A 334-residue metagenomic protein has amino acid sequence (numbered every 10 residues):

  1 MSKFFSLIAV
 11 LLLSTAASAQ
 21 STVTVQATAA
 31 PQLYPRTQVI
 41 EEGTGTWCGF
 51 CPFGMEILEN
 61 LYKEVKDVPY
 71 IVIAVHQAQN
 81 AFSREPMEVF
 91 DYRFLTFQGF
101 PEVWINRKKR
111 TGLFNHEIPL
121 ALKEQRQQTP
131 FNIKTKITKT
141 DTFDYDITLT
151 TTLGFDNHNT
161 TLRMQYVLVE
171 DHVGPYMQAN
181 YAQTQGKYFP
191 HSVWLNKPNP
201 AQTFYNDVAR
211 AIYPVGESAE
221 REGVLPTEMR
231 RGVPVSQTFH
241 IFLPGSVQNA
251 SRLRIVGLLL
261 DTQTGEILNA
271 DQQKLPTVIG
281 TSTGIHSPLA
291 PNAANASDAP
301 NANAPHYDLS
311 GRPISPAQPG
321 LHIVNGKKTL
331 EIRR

Functional and structural regions predicted by a protein language model:
M1-Q26: Bacterial Sec-dependent N-terminal signal peptides
S18-P35, G280-G284: Sec-dependent signal peptide cleavage junction
V23, L275-S310: Residue-level detector of functionally pivotal "anchor" positions at catalytic/ligand-binding pockets or at interdomain
A29-Y70: Local sequence-structure signature of Cys/Sec-based thiol-disulfide redox active-site neighborhoods
V68-T281: Short, conserved sequence motifs used for protein processing/export or organelle targeting and for catalysis
R107, L309-R312: Short, glycine-anchored, charge-dense loop/turn motifs used at functional sites
L321-R334: C-terminal tail/sorting-segment detector
